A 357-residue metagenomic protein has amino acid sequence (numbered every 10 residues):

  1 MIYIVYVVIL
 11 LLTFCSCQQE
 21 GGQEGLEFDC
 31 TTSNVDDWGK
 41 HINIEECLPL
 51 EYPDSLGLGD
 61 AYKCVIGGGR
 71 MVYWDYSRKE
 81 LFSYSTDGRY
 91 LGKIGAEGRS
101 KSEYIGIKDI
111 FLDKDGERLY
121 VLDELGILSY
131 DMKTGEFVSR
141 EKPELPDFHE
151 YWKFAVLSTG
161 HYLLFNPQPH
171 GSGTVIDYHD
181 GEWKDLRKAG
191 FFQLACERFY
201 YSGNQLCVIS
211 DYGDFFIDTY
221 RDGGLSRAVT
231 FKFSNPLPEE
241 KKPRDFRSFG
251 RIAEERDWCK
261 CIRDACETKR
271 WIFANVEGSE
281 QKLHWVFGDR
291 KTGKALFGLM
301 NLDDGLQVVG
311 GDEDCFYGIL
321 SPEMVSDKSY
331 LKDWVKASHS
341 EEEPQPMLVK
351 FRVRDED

Functional and structural regions predicted by a protein language model:
T32-L58: A short helix->beta-strand "capping" segment at the edge of beta-propeller domains
L48-K79: Beta-strand-rich domains and repeat architectures in extracellular enzymes and scaffolds, especially beta-propellers
E51-L56, Y90-G116, L145: Blade-loop segments of beta-propeller domains
D60-K63, I105-I110, D147-V156, Q193-F199 (+2 more regions): Repeated scaffold domains used in trafficking and secretory/extracellular systems, primarily beta-propellers
I66-G68, L112-D115, V156-T159, Y201-G203 (+2 more regions): Residue-level detector of Asp-centered blade-edge/turn motifs that repeat once per structural unit in beta-propeller
D123-S158, L164-Q168, D185-K188: Asp-box/WD-like beta-propeller blade repeats and closely related beta-sheet repeat scaffolds
S234-S248, K291-E313: Conserved blade-ending motifs and adjacent loop-strand segments that build the rim/top face of beta-propeller domains
I252-L296, D304-L306: Loop/turn-rich, solvent-exposed surfaces of beta-rich toroidal or solenoidal domains
